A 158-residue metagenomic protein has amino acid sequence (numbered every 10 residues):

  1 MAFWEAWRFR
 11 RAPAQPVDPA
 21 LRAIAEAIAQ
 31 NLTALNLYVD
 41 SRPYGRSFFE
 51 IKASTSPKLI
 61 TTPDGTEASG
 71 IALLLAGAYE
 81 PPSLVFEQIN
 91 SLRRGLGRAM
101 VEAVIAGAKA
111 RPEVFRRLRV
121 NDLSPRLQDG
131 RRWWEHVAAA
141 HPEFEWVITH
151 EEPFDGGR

Functional and structural regions predicted by a protein language model:
M1-R94, R98-R158: Non-catalytic substrate-recognition and accessory regions of acyl/acetyltransferase enzymes
